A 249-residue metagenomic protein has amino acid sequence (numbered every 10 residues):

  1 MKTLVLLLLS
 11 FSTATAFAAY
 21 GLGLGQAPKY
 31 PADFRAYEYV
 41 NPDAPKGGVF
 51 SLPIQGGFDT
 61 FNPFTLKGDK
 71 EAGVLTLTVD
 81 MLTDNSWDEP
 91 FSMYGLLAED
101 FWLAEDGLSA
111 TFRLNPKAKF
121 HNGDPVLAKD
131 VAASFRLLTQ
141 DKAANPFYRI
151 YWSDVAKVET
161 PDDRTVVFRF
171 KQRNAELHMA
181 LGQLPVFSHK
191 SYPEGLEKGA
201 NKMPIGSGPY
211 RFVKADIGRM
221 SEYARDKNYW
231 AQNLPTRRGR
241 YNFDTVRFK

Functional and structural regions predicted by a protein language model:
T3-S12: Sec-dependent N-terminal signal peptides
A14-A18: Sec/Tat signal peptide C-region and signal peptidase I cleavage site
A19-D106, R136, I205: N-terminal lobe/hinge region of extracytoplasmic solute-binding protein
A19-G21, G47-G56, E99, S109-T111 (+5 more regions): Short, well-ordered beta-strand elements
A27, Y39, Q55-F58, L66 (+10 more regions): Solvent-exposed coil/turn segments that connect beta secondary-structure elements in extracytoplasmic/periplasmic
V79-E89, L181-T245: Gly/Pro-rich hinge or "lid" segments in bacterial periplasmic/extracellular proteins
R113, R149-P193, P209-D216: Surface-exposed binding/hinge segments that line and control ligand-binding clefts or catalytic entry sites
